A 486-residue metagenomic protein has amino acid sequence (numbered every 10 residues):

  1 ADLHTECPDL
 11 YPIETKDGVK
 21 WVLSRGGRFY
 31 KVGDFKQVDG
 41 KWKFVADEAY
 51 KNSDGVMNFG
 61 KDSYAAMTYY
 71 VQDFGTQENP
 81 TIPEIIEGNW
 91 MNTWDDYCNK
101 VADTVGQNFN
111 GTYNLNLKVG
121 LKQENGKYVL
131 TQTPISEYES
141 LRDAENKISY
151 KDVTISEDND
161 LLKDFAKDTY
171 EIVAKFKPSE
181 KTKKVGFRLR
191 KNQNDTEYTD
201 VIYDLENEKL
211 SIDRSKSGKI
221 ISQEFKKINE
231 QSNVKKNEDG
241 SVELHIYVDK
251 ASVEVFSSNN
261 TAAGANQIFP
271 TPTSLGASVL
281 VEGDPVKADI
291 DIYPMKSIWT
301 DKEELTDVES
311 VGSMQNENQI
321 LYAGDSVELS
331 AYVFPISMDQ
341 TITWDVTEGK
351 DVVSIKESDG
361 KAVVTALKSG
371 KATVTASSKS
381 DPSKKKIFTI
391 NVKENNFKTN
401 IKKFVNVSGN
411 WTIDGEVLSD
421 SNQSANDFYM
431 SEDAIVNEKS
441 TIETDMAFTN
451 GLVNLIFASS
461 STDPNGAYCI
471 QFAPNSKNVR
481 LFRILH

Functional and structural regions predicted by a protein language model:
A1-D2, V32-N58, L130-Q132: Blade-edge beta-strand/turn elements of extracellular beta-propeller and related beta-sheet repeat scaffolds
E84-T196, I202, P294, F457: Catalytic cores of secreted or luminal carbohydrate-active enzymes
T154-G218, N422-L485: Secretory/extracellular carbohydrate-interaction modules and structurally similar beta-sandwich "look-alikes"
A174, V242-A265, T444: Carbohydrate-binding surfaces in secreted/extracellular proteins
G218-E243, H486: Short, aromatic/His-centered strand-loop micro-motif at the edge of beta-sheets
P272-E304: Ligand-recognition surfaces built from glycine- and aromatic
E304-N395: Extracytoplasmic soluble-region selector
N395-F428: Extracellular glycan-recognition surfaces and repeat-rich motifs
